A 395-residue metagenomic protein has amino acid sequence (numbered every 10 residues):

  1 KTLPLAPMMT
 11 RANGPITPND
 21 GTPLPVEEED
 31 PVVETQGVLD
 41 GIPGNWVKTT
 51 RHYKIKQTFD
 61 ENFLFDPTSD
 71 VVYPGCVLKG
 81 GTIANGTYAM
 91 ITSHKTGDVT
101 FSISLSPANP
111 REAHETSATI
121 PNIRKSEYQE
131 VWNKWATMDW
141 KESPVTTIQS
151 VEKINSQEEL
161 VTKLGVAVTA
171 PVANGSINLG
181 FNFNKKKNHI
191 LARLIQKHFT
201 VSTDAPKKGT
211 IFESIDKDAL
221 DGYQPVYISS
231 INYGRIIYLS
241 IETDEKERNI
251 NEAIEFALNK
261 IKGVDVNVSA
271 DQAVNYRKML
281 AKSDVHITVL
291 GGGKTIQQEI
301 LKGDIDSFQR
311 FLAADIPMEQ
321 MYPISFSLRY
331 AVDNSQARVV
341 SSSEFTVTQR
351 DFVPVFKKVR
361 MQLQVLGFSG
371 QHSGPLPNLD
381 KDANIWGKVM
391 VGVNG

Functional and structural regions predicted by a protein language model:
L3-Q362, L366: Membrane-permeabilization and membrane-interfacing ectodomains
F356-I385: C2/C2-like lipid-binding beta-sandwich modules
A383-G395: Extended low-complexity, serine/threonine- and proline-enriched intrinsically disordered segments
